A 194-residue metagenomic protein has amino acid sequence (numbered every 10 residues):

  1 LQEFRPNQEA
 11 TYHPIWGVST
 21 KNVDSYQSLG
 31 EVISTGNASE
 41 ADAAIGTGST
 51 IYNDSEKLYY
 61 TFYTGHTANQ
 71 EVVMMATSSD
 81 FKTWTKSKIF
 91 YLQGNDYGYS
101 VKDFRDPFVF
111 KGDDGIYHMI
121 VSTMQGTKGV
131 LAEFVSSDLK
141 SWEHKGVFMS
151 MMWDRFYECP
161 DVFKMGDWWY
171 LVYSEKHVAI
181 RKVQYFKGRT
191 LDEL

Functional and structural regions predicted by a protein language model:
L1-L194: Carbohydrate-active catalytic/glycan-binding domains of CAZyme proteins, especially the secreted or lumenal ectodomains
